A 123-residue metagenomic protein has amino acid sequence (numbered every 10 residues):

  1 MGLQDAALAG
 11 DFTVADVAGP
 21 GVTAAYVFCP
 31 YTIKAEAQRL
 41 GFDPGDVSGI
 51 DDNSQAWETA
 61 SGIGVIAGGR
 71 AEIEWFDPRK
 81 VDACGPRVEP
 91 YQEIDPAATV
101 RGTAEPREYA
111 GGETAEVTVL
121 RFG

Functional and structural regions predicted by a protein language model:
M1-G19: N-terminal, charge-rich interaction modules
A15-C84: Mature extracytoplasmic domains of secretory-pathway proteins
A83-G123: C-terminal partner/receptor-binding element of secreted or periplasmic proteins
